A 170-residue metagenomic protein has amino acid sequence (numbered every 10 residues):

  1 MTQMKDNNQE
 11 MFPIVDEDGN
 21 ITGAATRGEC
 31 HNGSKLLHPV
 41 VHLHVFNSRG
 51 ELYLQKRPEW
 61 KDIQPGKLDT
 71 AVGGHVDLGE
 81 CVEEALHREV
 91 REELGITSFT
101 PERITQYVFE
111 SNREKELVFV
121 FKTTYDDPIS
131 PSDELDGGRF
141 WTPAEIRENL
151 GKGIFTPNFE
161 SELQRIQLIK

Functional and structural regions predicted by a protein language model:
T2-H42, F46-S48: Acidic, metal-coordinating catalytic segment for phosphate/diphosphate chemistry, firing primarily on the Nudix
N20, E84, R88, E92 (+2 more regions): Replace "anionic and nucleotidyl ligands
E29, G66, L78, T105 (+1 more regions): Nudix hydrolase/Nudix homology domain
V40-V72: A glycine-rich, hydrophobic loop/mini-helix early in the fold
L43, V72, R103, F119-F121: A structural signal for short, well-ordered beta-strand segments
Y53-L54, A71-R103: The catalytic Nudix box helix
